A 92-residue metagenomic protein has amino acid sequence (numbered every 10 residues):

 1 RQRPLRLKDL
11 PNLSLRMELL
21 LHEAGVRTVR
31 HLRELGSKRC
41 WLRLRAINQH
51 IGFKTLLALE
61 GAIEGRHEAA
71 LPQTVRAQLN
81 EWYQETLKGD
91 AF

Functional and structural regions predicted by a protein language model:
R1-P11, L15-F92: C-terminal extensions
